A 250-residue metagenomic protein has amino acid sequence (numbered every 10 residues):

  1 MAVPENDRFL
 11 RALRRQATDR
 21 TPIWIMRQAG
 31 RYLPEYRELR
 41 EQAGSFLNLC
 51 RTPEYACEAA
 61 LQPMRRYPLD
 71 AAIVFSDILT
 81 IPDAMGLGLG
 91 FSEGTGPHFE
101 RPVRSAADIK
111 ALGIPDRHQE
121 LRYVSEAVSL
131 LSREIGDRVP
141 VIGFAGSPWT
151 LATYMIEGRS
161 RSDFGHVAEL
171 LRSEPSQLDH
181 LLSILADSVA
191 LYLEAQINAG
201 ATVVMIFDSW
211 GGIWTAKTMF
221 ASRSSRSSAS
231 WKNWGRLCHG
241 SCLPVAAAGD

Functional and structural regions predicted by a protein language model:
M1-E93, L130, S224: N-terminal basic, low-complexity leaders that serve as flexible interaction/assembly modules and, when applicable, as
V3-L10, A43, A106, P148-W149 (+2 more regions): Alpha-helix initiation and N-capping motif
Y36, G88-P102, Y154-H166: Short, flexible, mixed-charge acidic loops at enzyme active sites
Q42-S45, A106-D116, L171-L178: Short glycine/proline- and acidic residue-enriched helix-loop micro-motifs that form flexible lids or anion-recognition
A43-C57, A111-D116, I156, S160-R161: An N-terminal domain-start capping segment
I78-I81, G96, A106, P148-T150: A short acidic, glycine/proline-enriched capping/turn motif at secondary-structure boundaries, especially helix N-cap
G94-E134: A gly/proline- and charged-residue-enriched helix-loop-helix capping module
E120-D250: Active-site loop segments of alpha/beta catalytic cores
